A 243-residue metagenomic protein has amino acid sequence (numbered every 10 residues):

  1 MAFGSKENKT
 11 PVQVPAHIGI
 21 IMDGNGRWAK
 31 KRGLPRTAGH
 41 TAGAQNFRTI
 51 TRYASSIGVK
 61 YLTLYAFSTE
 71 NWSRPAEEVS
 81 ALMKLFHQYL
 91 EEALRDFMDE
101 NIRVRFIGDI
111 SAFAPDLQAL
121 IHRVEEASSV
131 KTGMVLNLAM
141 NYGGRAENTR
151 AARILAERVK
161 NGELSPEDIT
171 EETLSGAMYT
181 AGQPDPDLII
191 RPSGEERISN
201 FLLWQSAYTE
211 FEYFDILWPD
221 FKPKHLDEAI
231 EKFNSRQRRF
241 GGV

Functional and structural regions predicted by a protein language model:
M1-V243: Flexible, compositionally biased loop and terminal segments
